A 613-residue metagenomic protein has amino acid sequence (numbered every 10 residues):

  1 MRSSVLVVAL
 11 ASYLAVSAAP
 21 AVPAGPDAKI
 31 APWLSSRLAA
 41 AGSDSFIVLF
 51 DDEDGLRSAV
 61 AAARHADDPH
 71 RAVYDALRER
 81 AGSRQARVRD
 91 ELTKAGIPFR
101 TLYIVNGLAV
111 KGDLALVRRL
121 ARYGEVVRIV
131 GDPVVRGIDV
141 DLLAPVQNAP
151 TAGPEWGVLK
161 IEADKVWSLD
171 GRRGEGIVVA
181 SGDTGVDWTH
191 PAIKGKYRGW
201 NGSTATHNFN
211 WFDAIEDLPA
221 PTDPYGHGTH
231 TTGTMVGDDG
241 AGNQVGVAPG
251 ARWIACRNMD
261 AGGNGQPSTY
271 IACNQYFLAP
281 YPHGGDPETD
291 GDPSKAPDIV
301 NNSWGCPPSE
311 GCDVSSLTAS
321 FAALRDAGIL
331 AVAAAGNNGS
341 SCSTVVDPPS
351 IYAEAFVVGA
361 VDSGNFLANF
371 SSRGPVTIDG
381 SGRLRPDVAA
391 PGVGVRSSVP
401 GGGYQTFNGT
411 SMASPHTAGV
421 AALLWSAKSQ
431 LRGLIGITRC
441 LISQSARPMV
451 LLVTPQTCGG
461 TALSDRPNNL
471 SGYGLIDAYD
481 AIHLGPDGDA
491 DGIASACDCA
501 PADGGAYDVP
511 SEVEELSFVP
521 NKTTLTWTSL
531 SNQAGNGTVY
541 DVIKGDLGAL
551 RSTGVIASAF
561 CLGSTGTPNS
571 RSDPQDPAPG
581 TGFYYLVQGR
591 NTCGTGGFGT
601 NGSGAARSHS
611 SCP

Functional and structural regions predicted by a protein language model:
A21-A144: Inhibitory N-terminal propeptides of secreted protease zymogens
V22-G25, A41, A59-V60, R128 (+11 more regions): Subtilisin-like serine protease catalytic core
E155, D286-P293, P297-N301, A355-V357 (+3 more regions): C-terminal subdomain of the subtilisin-like protease fold in secreted/lumenal serine endopeptidases
N201-T206, P349-S426, S471-D480: Extracellular S/T/G-rich loop segment that most often corresponds to the catalytic His/Ser-adjacent loop
I254-D260, A327, G392-R466: Hydrolase catalytic cores
F277-C312, A334-A335: Short acidic, glycine-rich surface-loop motifs adjacent to enzyme active sites
H483-T526, Q533, D541, P568-G582 (+2 more regions): Extracellular calcium-associated, cysteine-rich motifs in secreted modular proteins
T538-V539, D546, Q575-T595: Beta-strand-rich modules
